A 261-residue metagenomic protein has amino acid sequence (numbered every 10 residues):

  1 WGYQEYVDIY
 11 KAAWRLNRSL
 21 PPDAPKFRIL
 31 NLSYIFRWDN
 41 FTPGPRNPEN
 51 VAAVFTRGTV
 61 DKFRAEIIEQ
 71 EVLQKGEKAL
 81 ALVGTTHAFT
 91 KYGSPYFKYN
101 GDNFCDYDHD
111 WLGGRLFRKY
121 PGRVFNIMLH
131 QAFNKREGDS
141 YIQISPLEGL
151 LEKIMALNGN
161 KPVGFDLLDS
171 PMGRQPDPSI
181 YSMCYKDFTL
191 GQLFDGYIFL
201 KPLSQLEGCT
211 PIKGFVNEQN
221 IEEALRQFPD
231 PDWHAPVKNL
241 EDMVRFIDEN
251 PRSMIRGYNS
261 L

Functional and structural regions predicted by a protein language model:
W1-L261: Compositional signal for N-terminal targeting/processing segments
